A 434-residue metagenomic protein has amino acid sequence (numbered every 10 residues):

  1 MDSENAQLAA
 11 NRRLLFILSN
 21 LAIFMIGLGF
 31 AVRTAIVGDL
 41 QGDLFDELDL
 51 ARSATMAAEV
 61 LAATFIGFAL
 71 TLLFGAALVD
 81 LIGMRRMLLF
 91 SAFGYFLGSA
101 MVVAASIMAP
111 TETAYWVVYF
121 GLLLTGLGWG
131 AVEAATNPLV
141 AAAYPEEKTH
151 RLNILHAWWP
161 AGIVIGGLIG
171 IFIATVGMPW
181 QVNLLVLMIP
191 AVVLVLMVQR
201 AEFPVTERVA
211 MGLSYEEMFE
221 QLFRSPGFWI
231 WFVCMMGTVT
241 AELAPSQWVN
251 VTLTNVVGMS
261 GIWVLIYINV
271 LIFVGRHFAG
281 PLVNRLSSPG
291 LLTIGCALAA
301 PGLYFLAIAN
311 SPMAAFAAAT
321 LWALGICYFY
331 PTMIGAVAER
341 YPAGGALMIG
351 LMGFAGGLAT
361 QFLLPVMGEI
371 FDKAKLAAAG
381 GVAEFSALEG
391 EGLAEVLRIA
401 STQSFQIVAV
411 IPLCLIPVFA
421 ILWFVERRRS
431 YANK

Functional and structural regions predicted by a protein language model:
L14-D46, N137, P245-N250, L363-G368: Extracytoplasmic
R33-V37, Q221-V274, Q361-E369: Extracytoplasmic gate region of multi-pass secondary transporters
E59-A77, I266-A279: Central cavity-lining transmembrane alpha-helices of secondary-active solute carriers, predominantly the Major
F93-E112, L298-N310, Q361: C-terminal ends and interior cores of transmembrane alpha-helices in multi-pass membrane transporters/permeases
E146-E147, I154-T206: Helix-loop-helix hairpin linking two adjacent transmembrane segments in secondary transporters
E147-G170, I349-M367, F371: Glycine-rich segments within core transmembrane alpha-helices of 12-TM secondary carriers
Q181-R200, T402-F424: Symmetry-related core transmembrane helices of the 12-TM Major Facilitator Superfamily/SLC fold
